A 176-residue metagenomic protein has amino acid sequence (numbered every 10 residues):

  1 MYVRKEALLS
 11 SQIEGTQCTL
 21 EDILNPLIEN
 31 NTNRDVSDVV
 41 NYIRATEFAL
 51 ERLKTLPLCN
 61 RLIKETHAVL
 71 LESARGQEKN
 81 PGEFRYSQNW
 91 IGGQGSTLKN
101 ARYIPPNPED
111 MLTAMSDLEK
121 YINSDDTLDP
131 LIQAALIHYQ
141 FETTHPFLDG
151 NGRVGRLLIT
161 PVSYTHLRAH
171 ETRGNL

Functional and structural regions predicted by a protein language model:
M1-R173: FIC/Doc superfamily catalytic core
L176: Cytosolic catalytic cores of cyclic-nucleotide second-messenger enzymes
